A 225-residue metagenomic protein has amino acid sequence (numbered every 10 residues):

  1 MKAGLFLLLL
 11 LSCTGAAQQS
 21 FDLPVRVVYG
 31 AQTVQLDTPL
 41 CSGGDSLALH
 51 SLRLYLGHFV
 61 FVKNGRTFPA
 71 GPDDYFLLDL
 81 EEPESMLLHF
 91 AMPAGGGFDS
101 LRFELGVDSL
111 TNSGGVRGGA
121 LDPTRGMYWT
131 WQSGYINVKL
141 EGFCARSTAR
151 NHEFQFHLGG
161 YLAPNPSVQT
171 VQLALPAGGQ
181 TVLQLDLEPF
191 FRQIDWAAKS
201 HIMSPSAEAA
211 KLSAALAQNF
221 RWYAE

Functional and structural regions predicted by a protein language model:
A3-S12: Sec-dependent N-terminal signal peptides
L11-Q19: Bacterial Sec-dependent signal peptides at the C-terminal "C-region" and cleavage site
Q18-E225: A short, solvent-exposed, low-complexity linear motif enriched for acidic/polar residues with Pro/Gly/Ser/Thr
